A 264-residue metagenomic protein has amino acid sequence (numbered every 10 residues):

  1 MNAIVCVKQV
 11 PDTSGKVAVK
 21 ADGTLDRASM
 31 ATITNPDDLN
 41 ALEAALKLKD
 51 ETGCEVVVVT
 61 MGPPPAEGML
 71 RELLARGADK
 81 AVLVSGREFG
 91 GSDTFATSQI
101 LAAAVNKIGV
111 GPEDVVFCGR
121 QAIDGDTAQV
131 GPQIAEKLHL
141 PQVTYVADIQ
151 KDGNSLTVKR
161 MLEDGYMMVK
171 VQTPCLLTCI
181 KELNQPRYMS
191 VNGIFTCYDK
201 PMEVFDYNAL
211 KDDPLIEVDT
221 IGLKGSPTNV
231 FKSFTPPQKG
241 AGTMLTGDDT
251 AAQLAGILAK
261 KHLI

Functional and structural regions predicted by a protein language model:
M1-I264: N-terminal glycine-rich FAD/FM-binding segment characteristic of electron-transfer flavoproteins
